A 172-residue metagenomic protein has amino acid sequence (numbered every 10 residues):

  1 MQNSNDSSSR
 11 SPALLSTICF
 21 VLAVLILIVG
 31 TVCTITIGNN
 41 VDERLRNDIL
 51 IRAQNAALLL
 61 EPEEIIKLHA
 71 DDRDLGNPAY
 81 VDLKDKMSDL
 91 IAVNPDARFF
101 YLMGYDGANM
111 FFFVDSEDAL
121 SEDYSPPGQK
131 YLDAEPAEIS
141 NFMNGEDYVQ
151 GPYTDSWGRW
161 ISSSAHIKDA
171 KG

Functional and structural regions predicted by a protein language model:
N3-I37: Extreme N-terminal signal-anchor transmembrane helix of membrane signaling/transducer proteins, especially in bacteria
S11-T17, A57-A79, P127: An N-terminal domain-start capping segment
C33-K67, D82: Membrane-proximal extracytoplasmic alpha-helices
E63-G107, F111-V114: Extracytoplasmic/periplasmic helical hairpin of the input-sensing domain located between the first two N-terminal
Y101, T154-D155: Soluble extramembrane regions of membrane proteins in the secretory/endomembrane system
E117-Y153: Extracytoplasmic/periplasmic sensor domains and loops in membrane signaling proteins
D147-V149, W157-H166: A short beta-strand signature within small-molecule sensing/ligand-binding domains used in signal transduction
Y153, I167-A170: Sensor-regulatory modules in signal-transduction proteins
